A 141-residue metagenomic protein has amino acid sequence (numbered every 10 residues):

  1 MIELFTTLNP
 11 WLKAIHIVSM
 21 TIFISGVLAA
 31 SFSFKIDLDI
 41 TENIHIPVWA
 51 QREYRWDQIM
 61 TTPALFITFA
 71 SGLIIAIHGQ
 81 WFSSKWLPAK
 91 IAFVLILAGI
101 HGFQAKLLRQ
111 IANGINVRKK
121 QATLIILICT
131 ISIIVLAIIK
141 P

Functional and structural regions predicted by a protein language model:
M1-P141: Polytopic transmembrane helical bundles with strong interfacial aromatic enrichment
